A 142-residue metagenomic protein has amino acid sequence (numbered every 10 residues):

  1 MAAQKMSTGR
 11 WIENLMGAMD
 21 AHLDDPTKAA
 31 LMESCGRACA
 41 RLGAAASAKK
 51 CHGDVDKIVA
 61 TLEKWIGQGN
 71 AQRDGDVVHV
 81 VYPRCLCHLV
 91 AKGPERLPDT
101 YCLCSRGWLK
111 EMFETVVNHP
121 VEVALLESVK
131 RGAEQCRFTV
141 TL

Functional and structural regions predicted by a protein language model:
M1-T100, V121-E122, V129, L142: N-terminal accessory segment detector
G75, N118, A133-Q135: A general secondary-structure signal for short beta-strands and their flanking turns/coil in non-transmembrane regions
T100-N118: Active-site helix/loop of acyl-thioester processing domains in fatty-acid/polyketide metabolism, spanning hotdog-fold
L125-Q135: Short, highly charged C-terminal tails/helix-capping segments
Q135-L142: C-terminal edge-of-domain segments
